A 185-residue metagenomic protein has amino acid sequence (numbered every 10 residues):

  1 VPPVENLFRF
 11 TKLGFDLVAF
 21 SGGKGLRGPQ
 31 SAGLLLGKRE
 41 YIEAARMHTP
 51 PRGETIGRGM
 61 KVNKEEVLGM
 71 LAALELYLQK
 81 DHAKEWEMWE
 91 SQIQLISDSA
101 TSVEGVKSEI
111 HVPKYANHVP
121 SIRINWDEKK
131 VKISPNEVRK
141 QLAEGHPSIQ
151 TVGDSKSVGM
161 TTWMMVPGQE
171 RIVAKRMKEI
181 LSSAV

Functional and structural regions predicted by a protein language model:
V1-K80, S97-T101, K140, T162 (+1 more regions): Conserved PLP-enzyme active-site core in the AAT-like
E5, E40, E65-E66, E75 (+7 more regions): Glutamate identity and glutamate-enriched acidic tracts
G37, R58, V62, D81-Q92 (+3 more regions): Catalytic cores of large soluble enzymes that bind and process phosphate-bearing ligands
L78-V112: Conserved PLP-dependent catalytic core of the aminotransferase class-I/II
T101-R176: Conserved C-terminal alpha-helix-loop-beta "cap" of PLP-dependent enzymes that closes/shapes the active-site mouth
A184-V185: Long beta-sheet-rich domains in secretory-pathway and surface-associated proteins
